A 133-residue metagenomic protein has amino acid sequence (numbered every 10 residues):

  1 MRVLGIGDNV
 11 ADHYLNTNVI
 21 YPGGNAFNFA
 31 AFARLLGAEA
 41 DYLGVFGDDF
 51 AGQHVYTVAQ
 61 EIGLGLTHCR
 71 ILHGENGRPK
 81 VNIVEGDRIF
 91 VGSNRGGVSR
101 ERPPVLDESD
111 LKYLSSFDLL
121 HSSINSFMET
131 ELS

Functional and structural regions predicted by a protein language model:
M1-T17: Positively charged, low-complexity intrinsically disordered leader regions
A11-H13, E39-S122: Conserved N-terminal subdomain of the carbohydrate kinase-like
L15-N16, G52, T130-L132: Short glycine-/acidic-enriched loop or helix-start segments at secondary-structure transitions that form or flank
T17-P22, R95-G97: Short glycine-enriched, charge-decorated loop/helix-capping segments at active-site entrances that position
V19-L35: Short catalytic helix/loop segments, enriched in acidic residues and glycine and frequently bearing histidine
Y21-N25, E101-L106, M128: Short secondary-structure boundary/capping elements
D118-S133: Conserved beta-alpha-beta core of the PfkB/ribokinase-like small-molecule kinase fold
